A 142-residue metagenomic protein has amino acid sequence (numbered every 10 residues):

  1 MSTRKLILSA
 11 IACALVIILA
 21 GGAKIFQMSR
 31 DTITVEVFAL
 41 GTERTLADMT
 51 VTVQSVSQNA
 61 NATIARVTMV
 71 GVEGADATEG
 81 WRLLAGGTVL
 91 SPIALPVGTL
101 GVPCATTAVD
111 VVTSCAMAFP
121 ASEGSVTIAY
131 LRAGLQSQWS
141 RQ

Functional and structural regions predicted by a protein language model:
S2-A14, A20-G22, G87-Q142: Short, solvent-exposed, Trp/other aromatic-anchored flexible loops in extracytoplasmic proteins
Q27-N59: Transition segment at domain starts
F38, A47, Q54, V70 (+3 more regions): A structural detector for beta-sheet-dominated domains
S57-N61, T107-V109: Short, ordered beta-strand-loop transition motifs
A62-E73: Short, well-ordered beta-strand segments enriched in hydrophobic/aromatic residues
A65, E79, C115-M117: Hydrophobic residues positioned within well-ordered beta-strands of beta-sheet architectures
A75-R82, T127-A129: Short, hydrophobic/aromatic beta-strand segments
